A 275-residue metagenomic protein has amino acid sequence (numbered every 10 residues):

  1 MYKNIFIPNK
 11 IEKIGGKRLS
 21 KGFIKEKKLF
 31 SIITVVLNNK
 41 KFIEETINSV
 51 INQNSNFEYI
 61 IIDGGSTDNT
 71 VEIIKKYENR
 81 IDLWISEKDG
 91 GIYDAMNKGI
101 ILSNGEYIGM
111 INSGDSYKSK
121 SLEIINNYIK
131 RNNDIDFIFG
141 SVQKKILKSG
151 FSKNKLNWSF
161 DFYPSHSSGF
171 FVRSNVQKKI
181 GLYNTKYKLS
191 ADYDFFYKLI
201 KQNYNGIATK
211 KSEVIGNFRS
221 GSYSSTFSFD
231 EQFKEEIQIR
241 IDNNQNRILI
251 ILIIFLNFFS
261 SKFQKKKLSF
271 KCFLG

Functional and structural regions predicted by a protein language model:
M1-I51: N-proximal low-complexity "stem/linker" segments adjacent to membrane-targeting elements
K28-S31, E58, D194: Cell-envelope/extracellular polymer assembly enzymes that use nucleotide-activated donors
S49, D63-E72, N112-D115: A conserved acidic beta->alpha catalytic loop
N56-G65, I85-S86: Short beta-strand/loop segment that forms part of the nucleotide-sugar
S86-S103: Glycine-rich, basic loop-to-helix element that forms the pyrophosphate-binding segment of sugar-nucleotide handling
I108: Short aromatic/hydrophobic "clamp" motif used to bind/position activated sugar donors
S116, K120-F151: Conserved donor NDP-sugar-binding/catalytic core segment of glycosyltransferases
F151-E235, I239: Conserved nucleotide-sugar donor-binding catalytic segment
